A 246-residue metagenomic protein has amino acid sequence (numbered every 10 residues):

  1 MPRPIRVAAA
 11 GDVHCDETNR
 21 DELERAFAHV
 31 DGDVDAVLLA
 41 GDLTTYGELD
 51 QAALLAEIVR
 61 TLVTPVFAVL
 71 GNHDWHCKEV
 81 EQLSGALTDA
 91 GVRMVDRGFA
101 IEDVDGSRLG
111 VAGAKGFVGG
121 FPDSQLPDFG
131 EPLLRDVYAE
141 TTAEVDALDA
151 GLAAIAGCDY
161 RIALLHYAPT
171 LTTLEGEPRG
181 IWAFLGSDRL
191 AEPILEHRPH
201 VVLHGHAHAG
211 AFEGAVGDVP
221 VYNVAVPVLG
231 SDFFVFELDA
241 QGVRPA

Functional and structural regions predicted by a protein language model:
M1-P4, E102-D105, E175, G180-W182 (+2 more regions): Binuclear metal-dependent phosphoesterase catalytic core
M1-P65, W75-K78, Q82, L134 (+3 more regions): N-terminal active-site segment of His-dependent metallophosphoesterases
I5, D35, L109-V111, Y160-I162 (+1 more regions): Alpha/beta-hydrolase fold active-site loops
A9-G11, V37-D42, V66-N72, R93-G98 (+3 more regions): Active-site neighborhood of phospho(di)ester-bond hydrolases with catalytic His/Asp-centered motifs
V13-C15, E81-L185, A225-V226, L238-Q241: Conserved catalytic scaffold of divalent metal-dependent phosphoesterases
H14-N19, T44-L49, H73-L83, I101-V104 (+4 more regions): Active-site environment of divalent metal-dependent phosphoester hydrolases
F27-D31, V59, L87, L152 (+1 more regions): Short hydrophobic patches on amphipathic alpha-helices that form coiled-coil/helix-mediated interaction surfaces
L62, A90, V216-V219: Short, structured coil segments at secondary-structure junctions
